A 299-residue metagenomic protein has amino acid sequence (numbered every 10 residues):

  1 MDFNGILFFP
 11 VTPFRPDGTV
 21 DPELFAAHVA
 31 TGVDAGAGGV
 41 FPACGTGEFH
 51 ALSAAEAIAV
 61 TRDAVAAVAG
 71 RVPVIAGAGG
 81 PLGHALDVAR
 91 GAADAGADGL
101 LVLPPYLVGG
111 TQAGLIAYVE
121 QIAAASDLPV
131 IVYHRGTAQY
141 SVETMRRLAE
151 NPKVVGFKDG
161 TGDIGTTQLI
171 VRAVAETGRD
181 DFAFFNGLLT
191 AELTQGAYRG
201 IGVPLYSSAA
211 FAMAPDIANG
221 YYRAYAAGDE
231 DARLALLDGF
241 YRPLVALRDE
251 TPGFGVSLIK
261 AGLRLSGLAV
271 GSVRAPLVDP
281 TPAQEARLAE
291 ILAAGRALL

Functional and structural regions predicted by a protein language model:
M1-S141, V278: Active-site beta->alpha loop and helix N-cap motifs at the rims of alpha/beta catalytic domains
D2, L7-P13, A35-G36, E192-L193 (+2 more regions): C-terminal alpha-helical cap/extension of soluble enzyme domains
A35, A59, D63-V68, G91 (+9 more regions): Alpha-helical structural signal in soluble globular domains
A57, T61, A85, M145 (+3 more regions): A general structural signal for well-ordered alpha-helical segments in protein cores
A124-A125, G136-P252: Catalytic alpha/beta core domains of metabolic enzymes, predominantly
V130-I131, V154, R274: Glycine-rich phosphate-binding "P-loop"
